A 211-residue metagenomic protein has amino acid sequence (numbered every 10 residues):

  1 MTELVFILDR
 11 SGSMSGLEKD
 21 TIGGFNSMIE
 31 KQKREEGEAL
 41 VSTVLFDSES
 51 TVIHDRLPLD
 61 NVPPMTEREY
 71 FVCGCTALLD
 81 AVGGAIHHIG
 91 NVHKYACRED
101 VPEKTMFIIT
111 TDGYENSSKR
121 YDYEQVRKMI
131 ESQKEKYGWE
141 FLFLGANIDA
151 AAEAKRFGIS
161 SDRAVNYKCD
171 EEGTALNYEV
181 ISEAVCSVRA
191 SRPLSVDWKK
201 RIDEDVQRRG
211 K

Functional and structural regions predicted by a protein language model:
M1-K211: Acidic, low-complexity intrinsically disordered regions
